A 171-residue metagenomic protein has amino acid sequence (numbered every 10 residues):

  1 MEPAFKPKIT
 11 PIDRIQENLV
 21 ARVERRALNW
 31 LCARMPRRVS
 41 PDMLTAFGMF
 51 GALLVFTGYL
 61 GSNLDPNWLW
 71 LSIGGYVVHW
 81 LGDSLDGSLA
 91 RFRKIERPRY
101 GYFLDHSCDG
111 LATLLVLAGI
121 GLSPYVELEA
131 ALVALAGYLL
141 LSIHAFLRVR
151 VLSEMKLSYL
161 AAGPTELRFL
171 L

Functional and structural regions predicted by a protein language model:
M1-G75: Topogenic membrane-insertion module of multi-pass membrane proteins
M1-M35, H106-L171: A feature for the membrane-embedded catalytic helix bundles of lipid/isoprenoid biosynthetic enzymes
A33-R34, P41, P98, Y102 (+1 more regions): Membrane-helix interfacial "entry" motifs
D42, W70, R99, L128-E129 (+1 more regions): Residues that define the loop-to-transmembrane-helix transition and helix capping in multi-pass membrane transporters
F47, L71, G75, L104 (+2 more regions): Hydrophobic core positions of alpha-helical segments in small-molecule transporters and transporter systems
W68-G119, I143-R148: Acidic (Asp/Glu-rich) catalytic motifs at the cytosolic membrane interface
